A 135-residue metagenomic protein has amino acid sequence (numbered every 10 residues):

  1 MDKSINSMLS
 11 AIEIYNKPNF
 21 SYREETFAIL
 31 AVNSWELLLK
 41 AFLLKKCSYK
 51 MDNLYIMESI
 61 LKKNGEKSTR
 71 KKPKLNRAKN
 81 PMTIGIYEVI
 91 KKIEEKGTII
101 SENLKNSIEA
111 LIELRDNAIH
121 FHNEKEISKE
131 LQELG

Functional and structural regions predicted by a protein language model:
M1-N33, F42-S48, D52-N53: Charged alpha-helical initiation segments
I12-N16, V89-K96, D116-F121: Short, charged/polar, low-complexity loop and linker segments that flank or interrupt alpha-helical bundles
T26, N33, Y49, I56-N64 (+1 more regions): Charge-rich, low-complexity amphipathic helices in intrinsically disordered tails/linkers adjacent to domains
L39-D52, H120, E124-L131: Short, solvent-exposed secondary-structure capping/transition elements
I56-N103, E113-L114: Flexible secondary-structure boundary motifs
K96-G135: Charge-enriched, short contiguous segments at helix-coil
